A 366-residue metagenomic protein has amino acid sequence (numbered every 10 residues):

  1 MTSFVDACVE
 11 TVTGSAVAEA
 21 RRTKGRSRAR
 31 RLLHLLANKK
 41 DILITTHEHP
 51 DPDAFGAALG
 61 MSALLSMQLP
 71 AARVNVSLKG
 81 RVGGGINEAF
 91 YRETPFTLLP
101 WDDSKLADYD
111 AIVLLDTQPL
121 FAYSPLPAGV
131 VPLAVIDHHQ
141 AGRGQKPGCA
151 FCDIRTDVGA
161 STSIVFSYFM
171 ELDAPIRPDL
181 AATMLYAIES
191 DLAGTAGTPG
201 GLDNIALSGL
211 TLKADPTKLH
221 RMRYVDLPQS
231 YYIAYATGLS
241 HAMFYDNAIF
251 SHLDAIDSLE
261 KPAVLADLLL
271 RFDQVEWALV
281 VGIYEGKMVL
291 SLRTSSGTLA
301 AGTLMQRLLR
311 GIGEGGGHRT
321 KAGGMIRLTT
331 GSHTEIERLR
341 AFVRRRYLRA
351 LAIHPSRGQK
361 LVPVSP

Functional and structural regions predicted by a protein language model:
T2-H49, L59-Q68, R143-L279, I283-K287 (+2 more regions): A structured phosphate/pyrophosphate-recognition subdomain
K39-A107: Anionic-ligand anchoring segments at beta-strand to alpha-helix junctions in alpha/beta enzyme folds, i.e., glycine
D41, R73-N75, A111, P132 (+1 more regions): Residues at the starts of beta-strands that form the adenosine-phosphate
E48, P52-A54, T117, H138 (+1 more regions): Generic detector of well-ordered alpha-helical packing
A89-C149: Active-site cofactor/cluster-binding pocket
R271, S296-G317: Low-complexity, glycine/alanine/valine/leucine- and proline-rich hydrophobic stretches
L292-R293: Primary mode marks residue(s) on the alpha4-beta5-alpha5 output face of response regulator receiver
